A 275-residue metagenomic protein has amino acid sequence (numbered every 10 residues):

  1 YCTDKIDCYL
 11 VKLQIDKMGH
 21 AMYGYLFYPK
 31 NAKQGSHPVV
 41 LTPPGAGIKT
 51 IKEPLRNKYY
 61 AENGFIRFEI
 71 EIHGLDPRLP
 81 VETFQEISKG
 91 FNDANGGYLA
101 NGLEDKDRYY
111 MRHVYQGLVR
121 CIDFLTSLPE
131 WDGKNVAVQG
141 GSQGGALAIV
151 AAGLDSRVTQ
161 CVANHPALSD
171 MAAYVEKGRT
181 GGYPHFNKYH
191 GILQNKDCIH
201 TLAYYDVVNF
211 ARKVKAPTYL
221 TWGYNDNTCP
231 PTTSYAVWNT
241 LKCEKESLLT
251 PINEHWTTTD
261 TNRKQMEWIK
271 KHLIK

Functional and structural regions predicted by a protein language model:
Y1-G35: N-terminal cap/lid segment of alpha/beta-hydrolase-fold proteins
Y23-G24, Y28, G35-A46, R67: Short beta-strand element of the alpha/beta-hydrolase
L55-Q116, A173-G182: Cap/lid segment of the alpha/beta-hydrolase catalytic domain
G97-S142: Gly/Ser-rich "nucleophile elbow"/oxyanion-hole loop immediately N-terminal to the catalytic nucleophile in hydrolases
G145-Q194, L249, T257-D260: Hydrolase active-site cap/lid region
V214, L220-W222: Short beta-strand/loop motif that positions the catalytic acidic residue of the alpha/beta-hydrolase fold
Y224-C229, H255-W256: Acidic catalytic loop of the alpha/beta-hydrolase fold
Y235-K275: C-terminal catalytic histidine-bearing segment of alpha/beta-hydrolase fold enzymes
